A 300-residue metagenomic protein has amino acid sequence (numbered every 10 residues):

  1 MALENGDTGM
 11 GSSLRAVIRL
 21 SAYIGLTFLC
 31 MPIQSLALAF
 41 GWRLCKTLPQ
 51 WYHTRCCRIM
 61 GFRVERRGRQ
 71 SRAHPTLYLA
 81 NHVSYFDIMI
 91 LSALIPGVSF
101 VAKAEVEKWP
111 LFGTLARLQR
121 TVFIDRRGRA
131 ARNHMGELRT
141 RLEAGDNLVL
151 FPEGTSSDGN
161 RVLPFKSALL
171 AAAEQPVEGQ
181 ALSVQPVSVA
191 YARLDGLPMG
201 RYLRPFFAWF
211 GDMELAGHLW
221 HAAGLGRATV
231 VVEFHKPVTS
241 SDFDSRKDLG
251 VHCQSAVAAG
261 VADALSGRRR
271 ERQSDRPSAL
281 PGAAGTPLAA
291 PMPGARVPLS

Functional and structural regions predicted by a protein language model:
A2-E65, T114-Q119, R227: A transmembrane-helix-recognition feature enriched in membrane-embedded lipid enzymes and envelope glyco-/phospholipid
T27-S35, A39-R43, R58-I59, T76-R129 (+1 more regions): Catalytic core of membrane glycerolipid acyltransferases/transacylases, capturing the structured, soluble-facing
H74-A80, D146-P152, L182: Generic beta-sheet signal
L111-G113, R127, G159-D244, R268-E271: A cross-family acyltransferase "interaction/gating" segment
T121-N147: A membrane-cytosol interface segment of integral membrane proteins
L138-R139, D146-F165: Soluble extracytoplasmic domains of inner/organellar membrane proteins
K247, H252, V261-S300: Cytosolic-facing loops and C-terminal tails of multi-pass membrane proteins
